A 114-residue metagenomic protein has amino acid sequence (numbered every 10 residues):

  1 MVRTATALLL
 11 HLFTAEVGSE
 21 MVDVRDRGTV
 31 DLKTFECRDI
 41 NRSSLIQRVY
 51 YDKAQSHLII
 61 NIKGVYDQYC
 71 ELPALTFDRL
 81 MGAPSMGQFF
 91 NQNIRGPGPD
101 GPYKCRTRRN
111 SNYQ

Functional and structural regions predicted by a protein language model:
M1-A7: Sec-dependent signal peptide recognition, specifically the positively charged N-region followed immediately by
T4, L12, T107-N110: Positively charged, low-complexity intrinsically disordered regions
A7-V17: Hydrophobic h-region of N-terminal signal peptides that target proteins for export in Gram-negative bacteria
V17-Q114: Acidic/histidine-enriched, beta-strand-rich ligand/metal-binding domains
